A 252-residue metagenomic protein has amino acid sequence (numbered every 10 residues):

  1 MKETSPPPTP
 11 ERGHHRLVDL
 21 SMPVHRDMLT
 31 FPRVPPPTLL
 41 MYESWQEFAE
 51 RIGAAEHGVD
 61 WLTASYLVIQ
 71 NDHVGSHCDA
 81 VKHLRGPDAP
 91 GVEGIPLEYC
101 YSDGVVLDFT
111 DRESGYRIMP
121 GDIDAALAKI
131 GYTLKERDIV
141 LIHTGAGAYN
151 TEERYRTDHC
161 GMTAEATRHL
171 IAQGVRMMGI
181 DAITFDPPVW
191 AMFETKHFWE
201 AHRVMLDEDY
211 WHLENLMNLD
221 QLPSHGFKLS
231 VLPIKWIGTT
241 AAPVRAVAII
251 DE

Functional and structural regions predicted by a protein language model:
M1-E252: Active-/binding-site microenvironments in catalytic and ligand-binding cores
